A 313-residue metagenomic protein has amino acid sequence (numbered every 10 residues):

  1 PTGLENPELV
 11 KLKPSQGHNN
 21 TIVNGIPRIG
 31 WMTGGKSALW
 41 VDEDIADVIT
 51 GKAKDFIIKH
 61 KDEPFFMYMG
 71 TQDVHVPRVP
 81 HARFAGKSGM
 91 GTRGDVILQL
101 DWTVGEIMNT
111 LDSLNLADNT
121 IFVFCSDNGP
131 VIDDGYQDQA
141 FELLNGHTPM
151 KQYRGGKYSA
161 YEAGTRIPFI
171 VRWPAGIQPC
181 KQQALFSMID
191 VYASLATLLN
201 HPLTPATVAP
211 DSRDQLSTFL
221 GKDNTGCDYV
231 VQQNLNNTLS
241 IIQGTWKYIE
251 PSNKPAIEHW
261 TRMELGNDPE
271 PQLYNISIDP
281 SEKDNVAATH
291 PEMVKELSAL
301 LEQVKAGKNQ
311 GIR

Functional and structural regions predicted by a protein language model:
P1-D62, T71-P80, P255, D268-P269: Formylglycine-dependent
P27-A38, A82-K87, R172-G176, S277-E282: Short glycine/proline-rich turn/loop motifs
V48-V96, V131-D133, Q137-A140, I312: Active-site His/acidic residue clusters
H60-M67, L116-F122, R166-I167, N224-D228 (+1 more regions): Loop/turn elements at helix/coil->beta-strand transitions in domains of secreted/extracellular proteins
P64-G70, I97, V104, L111 (+5 more regions): Beta-strand elements within well-structured catalytic alpha/beta cores of enzymes that handle phosphate/sulfate esters
Y68-P77, F124-I132, D211, V231-N236 (+1 more regions): Short, solvent-exposed turn/loop segments enriched in Gly/Ser/Thr/Pro and often Arg
V76-P80, G86-M90, N109, S113-G176 (+1 more regions): Histidine-centered active-site microenvironments of extracellular/periplasmic hydrolases and transferases
I132-A160, A175-A184, M188-Q272, I276 (+1 more regions): C-terminal cap/loop subdomain of S1 sulfatases and analogous C-terminal strand-loop tails that border
